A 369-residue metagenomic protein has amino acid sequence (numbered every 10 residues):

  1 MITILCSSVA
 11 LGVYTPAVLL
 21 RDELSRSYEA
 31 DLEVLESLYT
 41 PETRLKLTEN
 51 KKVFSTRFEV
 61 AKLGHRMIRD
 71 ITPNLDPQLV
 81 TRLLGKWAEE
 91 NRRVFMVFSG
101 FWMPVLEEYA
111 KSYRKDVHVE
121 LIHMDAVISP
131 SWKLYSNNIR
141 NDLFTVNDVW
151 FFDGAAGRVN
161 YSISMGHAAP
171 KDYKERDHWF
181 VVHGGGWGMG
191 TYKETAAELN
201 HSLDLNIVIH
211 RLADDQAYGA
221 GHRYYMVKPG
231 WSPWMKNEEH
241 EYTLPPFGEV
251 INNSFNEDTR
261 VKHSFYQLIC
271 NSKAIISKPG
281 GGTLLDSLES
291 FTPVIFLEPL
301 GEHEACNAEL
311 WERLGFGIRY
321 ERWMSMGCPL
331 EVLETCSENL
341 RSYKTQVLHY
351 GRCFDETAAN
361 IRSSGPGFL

Functional and structural regions predicted by a protein language model:
I4-S8, E23-P73, P229-G230: Conserved nucleotide-sugar phosphate-binding/catalytic loop shared by glycosyltransferases and other
C6-V18, G190: A short, glycine/small-residue-rich beta-strand->loop->alpha-helix junction that serves as a flexible
V53-V105: Conserved nucleotide-sugar donor-binding subdomain of glycosyltransferases
P130-G190, I207-L212: A nucleotide-sugar donor-handling region in carbohydrate enzymes
H222-I276, G281-G282: Donor nucleotide-activated moiety binding/catalytic core segment of transferases that use nucleotide-activated donors
Q267-A305: A donor-sugar binding/catalytic signature common to diverse glycosyltransferases and related nucleotide-sugar
L314-G315, Y320-E338: C-terminal "capping" alpha-helix adjacent to the active site of nucleotide-linked donor transferases in cell-envelope
E334-L369: C-terminal amphipathic helix plus adjacent low-complexity, charged tail appended to glycosyltransferase catalytic
